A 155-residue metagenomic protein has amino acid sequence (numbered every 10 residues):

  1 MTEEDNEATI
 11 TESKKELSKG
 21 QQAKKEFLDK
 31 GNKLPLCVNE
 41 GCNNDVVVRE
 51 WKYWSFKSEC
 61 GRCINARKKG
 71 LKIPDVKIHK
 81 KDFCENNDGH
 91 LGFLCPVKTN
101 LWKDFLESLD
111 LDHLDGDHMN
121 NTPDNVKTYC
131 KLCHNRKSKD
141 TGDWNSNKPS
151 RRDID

Functional and structural regions predicted by a protein language model:
T2-L28, R151-D155: Short, intrinsically disordered terminal segments enriched in charged and Pro/Gly residues
T11, K33-N65: BZIP DNA-binding basic region
S13-K25, G41, G61-K72, L109-G116: Short Cys/His-rich Zn2+-coordinating modules
P35-V46, G70-L109, C130-L132: Short cysteine-rich loop/turn motifs with clustered Cys
V48-S58, I73-K77, D110-K127: Short linker/helix segments within small regulatory modules
W51-A66, P96-K103, N125-Y129, C133: Cysteine-rich micro-motifs
N65-K68, V126-S150: Short Cys/His-centered divalent metal-binding micro-motifs
F93-T128, S146-S150: Histidine-centered nuclease catalytic patch
